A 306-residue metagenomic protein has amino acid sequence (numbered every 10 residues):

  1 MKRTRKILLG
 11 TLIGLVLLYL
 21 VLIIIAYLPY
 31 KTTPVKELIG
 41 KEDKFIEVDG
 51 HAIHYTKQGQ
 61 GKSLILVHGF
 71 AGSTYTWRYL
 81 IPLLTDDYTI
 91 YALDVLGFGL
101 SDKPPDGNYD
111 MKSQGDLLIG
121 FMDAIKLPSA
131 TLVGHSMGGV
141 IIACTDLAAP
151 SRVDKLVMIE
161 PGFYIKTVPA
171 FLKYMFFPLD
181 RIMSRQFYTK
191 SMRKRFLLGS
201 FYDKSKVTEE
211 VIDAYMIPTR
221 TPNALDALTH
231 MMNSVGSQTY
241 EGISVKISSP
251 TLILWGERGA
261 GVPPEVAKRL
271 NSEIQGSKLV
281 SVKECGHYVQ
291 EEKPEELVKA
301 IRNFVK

Functional and structural regions predicted by a protein language model:
M1-K62, D87-Y88, P128, V305-K306: Alpha/beta-hydrolase fold catalytic core
L18, Y30-P34, V168, L172 (+1 more regions): Conserved alpha/beta-hydrolase catalytic His-Asp/Glu region
V48, T56-Q58, A92-V133, K299: Active-site loop/oxyanion-hole signature of alpha/beta-hydrolase fold enzymes
H51, T56-L100: Conserved HGGG/HGGXW glycine-rich cap/lid loop of the alpha/beta-hydrolase fold
G139-P150, L156: Short glycine-enriched nucleophile-adjacent loop and the immediately C-terminal alpha-helix near the catalytic center
L147, L156-R185: Flexible "cap/lid" loop of the alpha/beta hydrolase fold
I247, I253-W255: Short beta-strand/loop motif that positions the catalytic acidic residue of the alpha/beta-hydrolase fold
S277-K306: Catalytic active-site module of serine/aspartate enzymes centered on a nucleophile-bearing elbow/loop
